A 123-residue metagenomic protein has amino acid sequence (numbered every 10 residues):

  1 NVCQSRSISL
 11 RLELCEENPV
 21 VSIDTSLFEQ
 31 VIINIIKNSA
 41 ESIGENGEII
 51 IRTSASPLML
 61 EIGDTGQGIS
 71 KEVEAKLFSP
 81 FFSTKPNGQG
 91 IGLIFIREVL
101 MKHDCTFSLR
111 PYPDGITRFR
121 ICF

Functional and structural regions predicted by a protein language model:
N1-F123: Core catalytic ATP-binding domain of two-component histidine kinases
